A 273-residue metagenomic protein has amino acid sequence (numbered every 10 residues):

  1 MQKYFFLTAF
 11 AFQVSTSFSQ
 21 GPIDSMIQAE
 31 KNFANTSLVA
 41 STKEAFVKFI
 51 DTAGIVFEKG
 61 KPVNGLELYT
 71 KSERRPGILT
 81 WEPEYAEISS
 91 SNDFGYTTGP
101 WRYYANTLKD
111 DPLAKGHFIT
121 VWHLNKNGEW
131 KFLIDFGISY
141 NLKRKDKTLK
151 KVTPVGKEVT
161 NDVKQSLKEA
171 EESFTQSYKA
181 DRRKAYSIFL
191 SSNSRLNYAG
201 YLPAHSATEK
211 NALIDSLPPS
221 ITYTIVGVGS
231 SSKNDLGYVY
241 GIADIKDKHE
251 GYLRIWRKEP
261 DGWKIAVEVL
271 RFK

Functional and structural regions predicted by a protein language model:
M1-S25: Bacterial Sec-dependent N-terminal signal peptides
F18-K43, V47-K48, K131-L133, I138-A180 (+1 more regions): Short, low-complexity N-terminal intrinsically disordered segments enriched in polar/charged residues
Q20, E30-A40, A53-G60, E67-L68 (+4 more regions): The feature marks the first
G21, R183, N197-Y198, L202-P203 (+2 more regions): C-terminal functional regions that serve as terminal interaction/effector modules
V39-G60, A180-A199: Short, well-ordered alpha-helical segments enriched in acidic and aromatic residues
K61-V63, Y85, G200-H205, E209: Intrinsic, low-complexity N-terminal interaction/targeting segments
T70-K109, K210-E250: Surface-exposed, charged secondary-structure patches
K115-K151, G251-K273: Short beta-strand edge/turn micro-motifs at domain boundaries
